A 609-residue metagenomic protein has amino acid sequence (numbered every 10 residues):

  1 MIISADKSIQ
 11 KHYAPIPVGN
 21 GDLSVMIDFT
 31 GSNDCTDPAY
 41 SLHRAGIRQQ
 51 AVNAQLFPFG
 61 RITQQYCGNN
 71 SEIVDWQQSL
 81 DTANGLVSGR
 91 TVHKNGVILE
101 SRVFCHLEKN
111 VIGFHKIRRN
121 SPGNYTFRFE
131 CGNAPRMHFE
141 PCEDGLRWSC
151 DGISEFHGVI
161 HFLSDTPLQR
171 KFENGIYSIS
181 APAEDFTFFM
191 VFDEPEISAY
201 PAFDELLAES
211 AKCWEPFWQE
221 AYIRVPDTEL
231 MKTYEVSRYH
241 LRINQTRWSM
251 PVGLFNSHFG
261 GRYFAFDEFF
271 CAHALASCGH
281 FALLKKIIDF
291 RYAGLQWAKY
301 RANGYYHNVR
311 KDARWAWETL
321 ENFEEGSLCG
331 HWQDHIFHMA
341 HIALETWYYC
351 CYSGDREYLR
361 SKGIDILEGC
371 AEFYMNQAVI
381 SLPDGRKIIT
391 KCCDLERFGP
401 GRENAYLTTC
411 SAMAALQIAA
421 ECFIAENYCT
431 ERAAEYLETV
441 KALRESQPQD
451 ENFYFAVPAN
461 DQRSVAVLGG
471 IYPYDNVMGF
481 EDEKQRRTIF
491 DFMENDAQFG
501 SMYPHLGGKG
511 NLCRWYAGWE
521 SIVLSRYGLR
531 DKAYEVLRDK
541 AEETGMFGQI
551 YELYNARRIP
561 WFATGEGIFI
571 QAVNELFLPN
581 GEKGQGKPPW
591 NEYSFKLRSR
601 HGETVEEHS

Functional and structural regions predicted by a protein language model:
I2-G261, A293-K299: Acidic/polar, glycine-enriched structural segments that form the non-catalytic walls/loops of the carbohydrate-binding
P17, S24-I27, L284, A316 (+1 more regions): Structural recognition of the beta-strand scaffold that forms the well-ordered cores of secreted hydrolase catalytic
D34, F57-I62, G85, T233 (+4 more regions): Amphipathic, well-ordered alpha-helical segments in soluble domains
A51-E72, T564-R598, G602: Catalytic cores of secreted or luminal carbohydrate-active enzymes
E108-K116, S599-S609: Carbohydrate-binding surface patches
S210, W214-E229, W248-F255, K286-I288 (+5 more regions): Short coil/turn segments at secondary-structure boundaries
V252-F264, R310-D365, G369-L437: The feature captures the catalytic groove of carbohydrate-active enzymes
G261-Q296, H335, M339-L344, Y348-Y352 (+3 more regions): Active-site core of glycosidic bond-cleaving carbohydrate-active enzymes
